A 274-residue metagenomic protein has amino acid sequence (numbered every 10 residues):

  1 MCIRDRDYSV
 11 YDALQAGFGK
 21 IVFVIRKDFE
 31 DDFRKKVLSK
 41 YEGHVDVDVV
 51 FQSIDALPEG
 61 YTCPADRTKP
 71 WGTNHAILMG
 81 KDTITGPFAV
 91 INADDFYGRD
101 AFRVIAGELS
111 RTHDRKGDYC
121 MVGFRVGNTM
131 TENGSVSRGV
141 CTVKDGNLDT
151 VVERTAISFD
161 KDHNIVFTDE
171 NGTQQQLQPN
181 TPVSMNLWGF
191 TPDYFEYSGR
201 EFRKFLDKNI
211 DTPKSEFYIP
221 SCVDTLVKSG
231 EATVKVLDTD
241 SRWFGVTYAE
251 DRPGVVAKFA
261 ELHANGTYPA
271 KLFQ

Functional and structural regions predicted by a protein language model:
R4-N92, Y97-V104, R111: Conserved N-terminal catalytic core of the sugar/cofactor nucleotidyltransferase
F18, T85, K116-G117, E231-A232: Short, high-confidence coil segments that cap the C-terminus of an alpha-helix and link into the following beta-strand
I25, N92-A93, V122-R125, F190-T191 (+1 more regions): A secondary-structure boundary/capping signal
V47-V49, Y119-M121, V234-V236, W243: Conserved beta-strand scaffold positions in the cores of enzyme catalytic domains, especially in NTP/NDP-utilizing
I54-E59, G127-T129, I157-F159, R242-F244: A short acidic, often aromatic-flanked loop/helix-cap motif at beta-alpha or helix-coil junctions that lines enzyme
P58-P70, G134-G139, E250-G254: Short, surface-exposed amphipathic charged segments that create phosphate/polyanion-binding patches used for binding
R99-W188: Conserved core of the sugar-phosphate nucleotidyltransferase
K144-D145, V151, F159-Q274: Conserved alpha/beta core of the MobA/IspD/sugar-nucleotide pyrophosphorylase nucleotidyltransferase superfamily
